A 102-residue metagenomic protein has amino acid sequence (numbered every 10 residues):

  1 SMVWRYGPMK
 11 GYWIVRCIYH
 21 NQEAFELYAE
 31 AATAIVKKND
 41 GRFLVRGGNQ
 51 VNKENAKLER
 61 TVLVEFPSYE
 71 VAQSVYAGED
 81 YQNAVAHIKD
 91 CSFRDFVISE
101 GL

Functional and structural regions predicted by a protein language model:
M2-T61, E65-A77, E100-L102: Short S/T/G/P-rich N-terminal loop/turn motif that feeds into the first structured element of a domain
Y69-V97: C-terminal structural segments of small proteins and small subunits
